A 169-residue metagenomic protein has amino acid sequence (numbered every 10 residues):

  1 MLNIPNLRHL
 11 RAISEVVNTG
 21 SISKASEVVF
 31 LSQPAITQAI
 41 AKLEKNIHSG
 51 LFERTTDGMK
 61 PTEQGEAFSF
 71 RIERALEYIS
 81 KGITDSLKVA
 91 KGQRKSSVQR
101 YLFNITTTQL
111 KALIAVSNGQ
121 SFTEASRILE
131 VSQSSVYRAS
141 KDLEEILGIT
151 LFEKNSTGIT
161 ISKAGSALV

Functional and structural regions predicted by a protein language model:
L2-S14, T19, Q99-I114, G119 (+1 more regions): Short alpha-helical elements of helix-turn-helix
V16-F30, V116-I128: Short helix-boundary/capping micro-motifs
E27, K45, R127-I128, E145 (+1 more regions): Alpha-helical residues within the helix-turn-helix
E44-P61, E144-I161: A short LG(V/I)-centered, amphipathic sequence patch enriched for acidic residue(s) preceding the LG motif
N46, F68-A90, I146, L168: Alpha-helical linker/hinge and terminal dimerization helices associated with HTH transcriptional regulators
